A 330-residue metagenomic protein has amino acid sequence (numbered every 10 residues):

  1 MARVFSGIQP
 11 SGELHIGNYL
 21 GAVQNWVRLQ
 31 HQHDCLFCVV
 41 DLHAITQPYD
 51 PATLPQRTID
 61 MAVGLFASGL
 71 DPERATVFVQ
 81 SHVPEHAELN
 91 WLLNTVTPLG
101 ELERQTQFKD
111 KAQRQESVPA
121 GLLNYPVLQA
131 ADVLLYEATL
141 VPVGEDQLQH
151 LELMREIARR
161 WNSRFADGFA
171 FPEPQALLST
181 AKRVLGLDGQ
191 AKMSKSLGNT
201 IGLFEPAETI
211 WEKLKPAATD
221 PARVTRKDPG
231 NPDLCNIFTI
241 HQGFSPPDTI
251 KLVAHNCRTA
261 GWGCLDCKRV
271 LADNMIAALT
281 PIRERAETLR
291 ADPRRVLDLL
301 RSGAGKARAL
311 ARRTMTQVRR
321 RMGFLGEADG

Functional and structural regions predicted by a protein language model:
A2-A131, R283, E287: N-terminal Rossmann-like or analogous alpha/beta NTP/dinucleotide-binding catalytic cores that position adenine
D50-P51, V141-G144, F169: Short, polar/flexible loop-turn hinges at active-site or ligand-entry regions and domain interfaces
L99-E103, L135-P142, S245-V253, R283: Short helix-capping/linker segments at secondary-structure and domain boundaries
R104-Q105, A138-T139, A166, S196: A short secondary-structure junction signal
Q115-W161, F165, L185: Internal, conserved structured core segments that host functional sites
Q149, R155-G330: Conserved nucleotide- and phosphate/pyrophosphate-binding catalytic cores in adenylate/nucleotidyl-handling enzymes
